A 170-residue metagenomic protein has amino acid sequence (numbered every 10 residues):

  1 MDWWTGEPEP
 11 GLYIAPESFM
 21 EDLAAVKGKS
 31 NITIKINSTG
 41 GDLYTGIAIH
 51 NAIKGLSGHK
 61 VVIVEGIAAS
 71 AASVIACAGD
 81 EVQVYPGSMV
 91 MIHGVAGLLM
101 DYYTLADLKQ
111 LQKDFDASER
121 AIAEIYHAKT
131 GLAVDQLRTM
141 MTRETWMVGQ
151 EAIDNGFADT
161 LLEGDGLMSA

Functional and structural regions predicted by a protein language model:
M1-S73, A78-A170: N-terminal organellar transit peptides
